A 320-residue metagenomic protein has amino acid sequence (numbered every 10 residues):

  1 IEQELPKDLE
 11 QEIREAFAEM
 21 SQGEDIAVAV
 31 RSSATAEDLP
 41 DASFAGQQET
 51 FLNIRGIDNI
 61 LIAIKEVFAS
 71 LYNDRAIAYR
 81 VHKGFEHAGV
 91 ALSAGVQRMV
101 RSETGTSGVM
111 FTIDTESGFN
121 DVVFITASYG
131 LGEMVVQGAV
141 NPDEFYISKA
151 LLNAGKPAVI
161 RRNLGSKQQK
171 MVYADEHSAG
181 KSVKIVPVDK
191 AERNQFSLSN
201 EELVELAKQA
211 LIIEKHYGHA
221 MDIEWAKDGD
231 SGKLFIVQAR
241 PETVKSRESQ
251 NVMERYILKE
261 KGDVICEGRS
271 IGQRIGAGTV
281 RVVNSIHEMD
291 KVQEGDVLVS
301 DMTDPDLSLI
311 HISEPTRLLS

Functional and structural regions predicted by a protein language model:
I1-G95, K190-E201, E205-G218, I236 (+4 more regions): N-terminal beta-alpha lobe that positions the nucleotide/phosphoryl donor in ATP/NTP-coupled carboxylate activation
A34, R98-V100, Y129, N200 (+2 more regions): Short, flexible loop/turn elements at secondary-structure junctions
G46, H219-T243: Conserved metal-phosphate-binding beta-hairpin within the catalytic cores of diverse ATP-dependent phosphoryl-transfer
T50-L151, K156: NTP-handling and nucleic-acid-processing catalytic cores
M99-S102, T112-T115, W225, E288-K291 (+1 more regions): Replace "in large, NTP-powered and nucleic-acid-processing enzymes" with "in large, NTP-powered factors and other
T126-D222, R269-Q273, E294, S300 (+1 more regions): Conserved catalytic alpha/beta cores of large enzymes that bind or transform nucleotide phosphates and polynucleotides
G132-A139, T243-E254: A short, polar/charged loop-to-alpha-helix boundary motif
H311-S320: Single conserved hydrophobic/aromatic residue that forms the stacking wall/gate of nucleotide- or nucleobase-binding
